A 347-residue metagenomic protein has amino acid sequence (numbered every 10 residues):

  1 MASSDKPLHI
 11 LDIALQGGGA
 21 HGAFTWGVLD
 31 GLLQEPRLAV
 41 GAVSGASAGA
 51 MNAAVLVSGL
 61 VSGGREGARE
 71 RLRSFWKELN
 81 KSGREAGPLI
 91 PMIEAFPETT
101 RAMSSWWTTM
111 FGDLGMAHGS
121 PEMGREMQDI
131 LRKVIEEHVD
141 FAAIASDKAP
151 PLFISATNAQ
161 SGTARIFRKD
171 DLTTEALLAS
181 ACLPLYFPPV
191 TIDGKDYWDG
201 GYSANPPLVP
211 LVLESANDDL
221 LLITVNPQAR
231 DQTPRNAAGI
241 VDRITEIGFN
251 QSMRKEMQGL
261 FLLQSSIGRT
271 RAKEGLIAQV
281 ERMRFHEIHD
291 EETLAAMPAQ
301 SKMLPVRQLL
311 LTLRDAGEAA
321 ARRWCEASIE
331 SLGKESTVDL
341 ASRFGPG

Functional and structural regions predicted by a protein language model:
M1-L11, A149, A159: Small-residue-rich anion-binding loops in enzyme active sites
K6-A14, G19-D129, K133-I135, D171-A179 (+3 more regions): Patatin-like phospholipase
G27-D30, S58, R168-D170, L211-L213 (+1 more regions): Short, glycine/charged-enriched secondary-structure capping and boundary segments
V43-S44, L222-T224: Short internal beta-strands
G67-S74, P91, E330-P346: Charge-dense, low-complexity polyampholytic segments
L89-I223, R230-Q232, L276-P298, K302-T312 (+3 more regions): Active-site-adjacent alpha/beta core region of enzyme catalytic domains
P234-S266: Acidic, Ser/Thr-rich peripheral helices and adjacent loops at domain boundaries
S265-G275: A short, acidic, amphipathic alpha-helical segment used as a generic capping/interface helix at domain edges
